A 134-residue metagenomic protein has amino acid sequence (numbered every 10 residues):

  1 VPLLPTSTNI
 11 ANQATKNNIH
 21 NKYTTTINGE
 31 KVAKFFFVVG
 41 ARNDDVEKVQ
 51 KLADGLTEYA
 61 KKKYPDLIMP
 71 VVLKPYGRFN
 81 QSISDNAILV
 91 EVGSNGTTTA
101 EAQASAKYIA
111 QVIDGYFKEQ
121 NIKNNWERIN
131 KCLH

Functional and structural regions predicted by a protein language model:
V1-G40: Active-site microenvironments of hydrolase-like enzyme catalytic domains
L3-I10, A41-D45, Y76-N80, S94-T97: Solvent-exposed loop/turn segments at secondary-structure junctions within structured extracellular/periplasmic domains
N21-N28, E58-K61, G93-G96, A110-D114: Short, surface-exposed linear patches
E30, R42-A53, N95-A106: Solvent-exposed, acidic/flexible segments
K31, K63-P65, I83: Short, structurally constrained coil/turn elements that cap an alpha-helix or connect an alpha-helix to the following
V38, G55-D66, V112-Q120: Structured segments of extracytoplasmic/periplasmic soluble domains in secreted or envelope-associated proteins
D45-L73: Active-site-adjacent substrate-binding region of metalloamidase/peptidase-like peptide-processing proteins
I68-L133: Active-site-adjacent mobile loop/cap segments within catalytic or ligand-binding domains
